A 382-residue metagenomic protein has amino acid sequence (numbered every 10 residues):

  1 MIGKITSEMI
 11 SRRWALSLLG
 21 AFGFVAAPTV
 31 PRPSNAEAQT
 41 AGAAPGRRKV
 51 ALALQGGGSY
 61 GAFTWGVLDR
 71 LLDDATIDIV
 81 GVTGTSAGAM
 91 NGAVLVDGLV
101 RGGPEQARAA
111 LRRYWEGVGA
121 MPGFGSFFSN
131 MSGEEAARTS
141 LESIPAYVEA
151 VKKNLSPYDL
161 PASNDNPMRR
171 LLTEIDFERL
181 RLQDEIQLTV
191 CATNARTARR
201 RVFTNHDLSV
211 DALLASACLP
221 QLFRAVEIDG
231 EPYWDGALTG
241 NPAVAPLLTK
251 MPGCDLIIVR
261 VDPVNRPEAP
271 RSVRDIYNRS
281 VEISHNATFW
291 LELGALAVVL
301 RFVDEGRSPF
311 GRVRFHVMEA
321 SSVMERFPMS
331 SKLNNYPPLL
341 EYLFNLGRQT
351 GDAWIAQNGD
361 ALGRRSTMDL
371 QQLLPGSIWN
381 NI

Functional and structural regions predicted by a protein language model:
I2-T83, A93-I382: Patatin-like phospholipase
S86: Catalytic nucleophile serine of serine hydrolases, specifically the conserved "nucleophile elbow" pentapeptide
A89: Catalytic nucleophile loop
